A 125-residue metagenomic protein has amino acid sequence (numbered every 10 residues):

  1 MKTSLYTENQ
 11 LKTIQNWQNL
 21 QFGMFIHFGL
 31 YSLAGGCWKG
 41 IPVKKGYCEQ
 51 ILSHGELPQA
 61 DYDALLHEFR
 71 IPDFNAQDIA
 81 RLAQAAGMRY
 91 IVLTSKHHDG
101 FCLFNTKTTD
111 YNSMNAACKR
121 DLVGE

Functional and structural regions predicted by a protein language model:
M1-E125: Mature catalytic domains of secreted/periplasmic carbohydrate-active enzymes
